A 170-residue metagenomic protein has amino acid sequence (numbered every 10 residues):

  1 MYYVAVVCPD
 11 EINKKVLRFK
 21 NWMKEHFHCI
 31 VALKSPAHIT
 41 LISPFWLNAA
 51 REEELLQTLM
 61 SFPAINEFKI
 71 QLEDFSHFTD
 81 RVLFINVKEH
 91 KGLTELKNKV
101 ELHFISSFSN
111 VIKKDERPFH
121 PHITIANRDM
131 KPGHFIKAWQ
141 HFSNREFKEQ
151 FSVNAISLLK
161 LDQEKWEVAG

Functional and structural regions predicted by a protein language model:
M1-K69, H90-E149, A155, K165-G170: Basic, often amphipathic N-terminal segments
S76-L83: Short, basic/glycine-rich phosphate-binding loops at helix/coil junctions that contact nucleotide phosphates
L83-E89: Short histidine-centered catalytic/ligand-binding loop motif
